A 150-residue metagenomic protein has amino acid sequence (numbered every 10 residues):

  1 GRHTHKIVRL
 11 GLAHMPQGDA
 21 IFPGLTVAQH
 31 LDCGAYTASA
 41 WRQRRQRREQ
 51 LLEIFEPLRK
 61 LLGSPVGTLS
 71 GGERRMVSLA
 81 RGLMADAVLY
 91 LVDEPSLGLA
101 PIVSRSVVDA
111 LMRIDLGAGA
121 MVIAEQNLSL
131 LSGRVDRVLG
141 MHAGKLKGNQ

Functional and structural regions predicted by a protein language model:
G1-D19, P23, W41-R44, R48 (+1 more regions): ABC ATPase NBD coupling module
G24-D32: Short coil-to-helix segment of the ABC ATPase nucleotide-binding domain corresponding to the Q-loop/switch region
P65-L69: Conserved ABC ATPase signature
L79: Hydrophobic anchor residue at the start of the ABC signature
G82-L83: ABC ATPase C-loop
E94-P95: Walker B catalytic motif
R105-G117: Helical segment within the ABC ATPase nucleotide-binding domain
E125-Q126: H-loop/switch region of ABC-family ATPase nucleotide-binding domains
